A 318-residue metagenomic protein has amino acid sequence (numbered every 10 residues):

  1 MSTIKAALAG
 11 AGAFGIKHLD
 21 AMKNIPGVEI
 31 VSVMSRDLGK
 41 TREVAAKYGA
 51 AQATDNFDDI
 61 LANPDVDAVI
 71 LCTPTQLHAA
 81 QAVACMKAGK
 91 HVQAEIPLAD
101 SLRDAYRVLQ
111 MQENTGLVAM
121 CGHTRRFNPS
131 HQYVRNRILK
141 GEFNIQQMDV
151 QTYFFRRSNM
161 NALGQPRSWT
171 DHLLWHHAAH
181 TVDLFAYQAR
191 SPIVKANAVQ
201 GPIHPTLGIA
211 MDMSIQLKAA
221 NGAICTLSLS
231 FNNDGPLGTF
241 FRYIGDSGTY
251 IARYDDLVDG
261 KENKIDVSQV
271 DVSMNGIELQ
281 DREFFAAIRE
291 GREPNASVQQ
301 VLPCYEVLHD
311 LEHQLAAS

Functional and structural regions predicted by a protein language model:
M1-T3, D59, A68-L71, N114-L117 (+2 more regions): C-terminal helix-rich "cap/oligomerization" subdomain common to oxidoreductases
M1-Y48, A186: N-terminal Rossmann-like dinucleotide-binding module
N24, G89, N161-T170, N263-V267: Short glycine/proline- and charge-enriched loop/turn segments that cap or connect secondary-structure elements
Y48-L109: Beta-loop-alpha module in the N-terminal Rossmann-like domain of NAD(P)-dependent dehydrogenases, especially those
R107-T124, F143-M148: Rossmann-fold dehydrogenase core element
R125-V199, H204-P205: Predominantly a Rossmann-like dinucleotide-binding segment in NAD(P)-dependent oxidoreductases
H176, V182-D256, R282-R292: Contiguous beta-strand/loop segments that form the cofactor/metal-binding neighborhood of enzyme cores
V270-R282, A296: Active-site loop of classical SDR/Rossmann-like NAD(P)-dependent oxidoreductases, centered on the catalytic Tyr-X3-Lys
